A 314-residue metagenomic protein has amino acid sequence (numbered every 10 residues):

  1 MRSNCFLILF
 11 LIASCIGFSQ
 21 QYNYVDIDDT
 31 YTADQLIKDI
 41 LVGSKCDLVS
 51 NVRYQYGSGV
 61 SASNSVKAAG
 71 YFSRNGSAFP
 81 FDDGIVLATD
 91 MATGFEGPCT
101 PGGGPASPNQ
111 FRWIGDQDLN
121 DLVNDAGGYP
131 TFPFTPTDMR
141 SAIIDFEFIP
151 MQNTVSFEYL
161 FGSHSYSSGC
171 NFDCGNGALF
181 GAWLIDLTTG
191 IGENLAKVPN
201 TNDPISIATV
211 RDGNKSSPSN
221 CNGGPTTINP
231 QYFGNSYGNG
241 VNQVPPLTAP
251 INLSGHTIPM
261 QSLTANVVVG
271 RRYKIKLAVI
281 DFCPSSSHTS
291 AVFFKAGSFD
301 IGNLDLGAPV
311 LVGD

Functional and structural regions predicted by a protein language model:
M1-N23: Bacterial Sec-dependent N-terminal signal peptides
Q20-D314: Aromatic (Trp/Tyr/Phe) and Gly/Pro-enriched flexible surface segments
